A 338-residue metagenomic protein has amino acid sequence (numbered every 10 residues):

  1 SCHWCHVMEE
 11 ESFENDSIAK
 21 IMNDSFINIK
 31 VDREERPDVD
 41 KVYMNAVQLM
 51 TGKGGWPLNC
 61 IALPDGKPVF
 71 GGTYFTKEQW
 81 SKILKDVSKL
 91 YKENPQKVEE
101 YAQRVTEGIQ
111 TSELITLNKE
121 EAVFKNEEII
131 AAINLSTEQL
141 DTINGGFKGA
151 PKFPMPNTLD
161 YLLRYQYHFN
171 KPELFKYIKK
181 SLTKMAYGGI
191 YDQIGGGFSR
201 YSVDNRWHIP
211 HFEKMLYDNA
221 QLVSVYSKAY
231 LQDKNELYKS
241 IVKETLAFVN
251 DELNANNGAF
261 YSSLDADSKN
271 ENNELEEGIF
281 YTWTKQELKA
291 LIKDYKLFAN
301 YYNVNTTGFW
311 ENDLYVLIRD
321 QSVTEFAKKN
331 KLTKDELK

Functional and structural regions predicted by a protein language model:
S1-K338: Replace the tail clause
